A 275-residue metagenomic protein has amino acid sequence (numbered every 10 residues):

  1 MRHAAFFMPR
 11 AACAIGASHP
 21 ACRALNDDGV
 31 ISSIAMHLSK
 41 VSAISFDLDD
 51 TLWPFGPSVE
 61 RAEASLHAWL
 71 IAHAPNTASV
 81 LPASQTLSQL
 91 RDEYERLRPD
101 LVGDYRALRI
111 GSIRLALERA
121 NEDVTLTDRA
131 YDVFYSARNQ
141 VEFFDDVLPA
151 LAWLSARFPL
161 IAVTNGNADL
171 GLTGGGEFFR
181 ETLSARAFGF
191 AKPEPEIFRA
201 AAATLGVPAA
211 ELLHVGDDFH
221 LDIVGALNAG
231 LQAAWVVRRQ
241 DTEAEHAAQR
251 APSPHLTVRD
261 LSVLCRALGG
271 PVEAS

Functional and structural regions predicted by a protein language model:
F6-F7: Aromatic (phenylalanine/tyrosine) cluster motif
C13-A17, A21-I44, G56-P57, A72 (+3 more regions): Asp-based, Mg2+/Mn2+-dependent phosphohydrolase catalytic module
H37-D145: N-terminal helical cap/lid subdomain that shapes the substrate entry/recognition surface in HAD-like hydrolases
